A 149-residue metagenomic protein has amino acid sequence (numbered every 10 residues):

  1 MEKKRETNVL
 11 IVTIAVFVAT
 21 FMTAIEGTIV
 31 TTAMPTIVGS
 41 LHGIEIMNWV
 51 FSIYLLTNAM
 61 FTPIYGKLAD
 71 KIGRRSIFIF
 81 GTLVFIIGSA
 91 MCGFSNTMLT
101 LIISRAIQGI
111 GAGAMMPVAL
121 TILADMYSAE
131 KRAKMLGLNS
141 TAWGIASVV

Functional and structural regions predicted by a protein language model:
E2-V149: Transmembrane-helix bundle of Major Facilitator Superfamily
